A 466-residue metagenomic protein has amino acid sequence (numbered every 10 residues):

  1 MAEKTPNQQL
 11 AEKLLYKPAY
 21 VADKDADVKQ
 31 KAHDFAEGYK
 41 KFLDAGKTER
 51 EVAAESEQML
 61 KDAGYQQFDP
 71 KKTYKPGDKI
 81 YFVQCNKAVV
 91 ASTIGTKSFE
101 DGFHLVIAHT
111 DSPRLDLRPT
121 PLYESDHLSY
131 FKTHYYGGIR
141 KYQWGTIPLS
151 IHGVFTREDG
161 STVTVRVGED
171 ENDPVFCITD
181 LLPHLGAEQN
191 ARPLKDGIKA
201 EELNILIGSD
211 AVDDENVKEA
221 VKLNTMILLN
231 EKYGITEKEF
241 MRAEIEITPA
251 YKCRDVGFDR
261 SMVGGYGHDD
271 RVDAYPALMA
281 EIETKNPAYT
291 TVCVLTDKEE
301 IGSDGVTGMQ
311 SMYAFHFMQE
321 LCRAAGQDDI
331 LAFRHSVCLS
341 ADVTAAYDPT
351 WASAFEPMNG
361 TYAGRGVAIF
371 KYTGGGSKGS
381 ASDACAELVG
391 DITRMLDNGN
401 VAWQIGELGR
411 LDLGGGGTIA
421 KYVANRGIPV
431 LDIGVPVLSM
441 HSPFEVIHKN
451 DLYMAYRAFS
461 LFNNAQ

Functional and structural regions predicted by a protein language model:
M1-Q466: N-terminal hydrophobic/helix-forming segments and targeting peptides
